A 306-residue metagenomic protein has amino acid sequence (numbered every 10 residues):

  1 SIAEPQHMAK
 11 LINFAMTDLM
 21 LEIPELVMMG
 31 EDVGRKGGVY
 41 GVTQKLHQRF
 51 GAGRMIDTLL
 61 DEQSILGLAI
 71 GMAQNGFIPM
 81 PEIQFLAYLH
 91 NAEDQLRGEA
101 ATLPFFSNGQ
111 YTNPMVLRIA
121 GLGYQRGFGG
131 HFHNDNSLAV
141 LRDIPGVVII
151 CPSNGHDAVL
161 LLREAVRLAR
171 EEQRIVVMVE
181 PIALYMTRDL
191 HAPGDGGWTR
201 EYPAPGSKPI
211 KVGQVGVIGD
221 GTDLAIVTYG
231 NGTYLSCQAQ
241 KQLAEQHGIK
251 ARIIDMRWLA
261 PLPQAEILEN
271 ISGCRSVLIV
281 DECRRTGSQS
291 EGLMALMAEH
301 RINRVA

Functional and structural regions predicted by a protein language model:
S1-I175, V179-Y185, H191-A192: Thiamine diphosphate
K45, Y111-N113, I119, Q125-R126 (+1 more regions): Thiamine diphosphate
